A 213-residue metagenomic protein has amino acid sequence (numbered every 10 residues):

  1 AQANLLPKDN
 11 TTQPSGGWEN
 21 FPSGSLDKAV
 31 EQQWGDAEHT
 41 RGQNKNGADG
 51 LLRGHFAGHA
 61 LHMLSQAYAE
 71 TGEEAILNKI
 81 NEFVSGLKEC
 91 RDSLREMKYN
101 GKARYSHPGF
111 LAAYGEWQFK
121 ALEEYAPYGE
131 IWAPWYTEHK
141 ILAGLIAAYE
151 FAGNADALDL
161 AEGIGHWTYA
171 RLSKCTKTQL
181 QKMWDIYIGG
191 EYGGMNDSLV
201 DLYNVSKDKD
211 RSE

Functional and structural regions predicted by a protein language model:
A1-E213: Glycan-recognition and catalytic cores of secretory/periplasmic carbohydrate-active enzymes
